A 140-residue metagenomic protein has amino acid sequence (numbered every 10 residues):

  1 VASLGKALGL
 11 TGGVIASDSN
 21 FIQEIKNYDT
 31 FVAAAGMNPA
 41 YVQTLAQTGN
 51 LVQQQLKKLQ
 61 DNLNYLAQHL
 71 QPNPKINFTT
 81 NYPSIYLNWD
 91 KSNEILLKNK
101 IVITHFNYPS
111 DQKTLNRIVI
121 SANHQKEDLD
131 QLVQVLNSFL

Functional and structural regions predicted by a protein language model:
V1-Q71: Active-site C-terminal subdomain of aminotransferase-like
S19-I22, A33-A35, L45, T104 (+2 more regions): Short, low-complexity, polar/charged sequence segments that are solvent-exposed and flexible
N64, Q68-F139: Conserved C-terminal alpha-helix-loop-beta "cap" of PLP-dependent enzymes that closes/shapes the active-site mouth
